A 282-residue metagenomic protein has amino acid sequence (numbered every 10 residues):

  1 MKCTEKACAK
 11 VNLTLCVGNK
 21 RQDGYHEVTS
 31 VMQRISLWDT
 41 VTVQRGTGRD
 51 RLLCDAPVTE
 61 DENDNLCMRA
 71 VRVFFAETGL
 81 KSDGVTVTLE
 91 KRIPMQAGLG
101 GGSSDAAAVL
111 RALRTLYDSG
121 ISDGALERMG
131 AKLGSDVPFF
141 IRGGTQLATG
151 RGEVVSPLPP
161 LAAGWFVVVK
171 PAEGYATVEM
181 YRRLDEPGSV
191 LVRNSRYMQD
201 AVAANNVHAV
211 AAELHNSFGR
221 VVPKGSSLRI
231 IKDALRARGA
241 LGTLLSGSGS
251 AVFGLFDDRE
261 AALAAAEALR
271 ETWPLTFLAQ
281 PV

Functional and structural regions predicted by a protein language model:
M1-A97, T115-E127, P160-L161, K170-E173: ATP-binding N-lobe of GHMP and related small-molecule kinases
L15, D39-V43, D136-F140, Q146-L147 (+1 more regions): Short beta-strand scaffold segments in enzyme catalytic cores
Q33-R34, A131-K132, P138-I141, P157-A162 (+1 more regions): Solvent-exposed alpha-helices and their adjacent loops that cap or buttress functional pockets in soluble metabolic
G48-E60, V109, N206-L214: Short, basic/glycine-rich phosphate-binding loops at helix/coil junctions that contact nucleotide phosphates
D83, A106, L110-L147: Contiguous, small/hydrophobic- and glycine-enriched helical/loop subdomains that border and often "cap" functional
T88-Y117, S135, L241-F256: Glycine/serine-rich anion-binding loops at beta->alpha junctions that coordinate negatively charged ligand groups
R142, Q146-G242, D257-V282: Conserved, helical-rich catalytic subdomain that frames metal- and/or nucleotide-binding sites in enzyme alpha/beta
